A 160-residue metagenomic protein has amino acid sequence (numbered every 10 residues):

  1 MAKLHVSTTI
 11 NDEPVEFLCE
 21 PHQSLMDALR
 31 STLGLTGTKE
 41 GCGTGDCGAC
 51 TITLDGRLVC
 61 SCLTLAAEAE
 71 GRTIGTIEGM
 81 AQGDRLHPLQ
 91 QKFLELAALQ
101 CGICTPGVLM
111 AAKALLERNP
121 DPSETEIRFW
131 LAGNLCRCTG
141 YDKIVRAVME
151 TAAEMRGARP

Functional and structural regions predicted by a protein language model:
M1-P160: Signature of N-terminal electron-transfer/Fe-S-associated modules in redox systems
